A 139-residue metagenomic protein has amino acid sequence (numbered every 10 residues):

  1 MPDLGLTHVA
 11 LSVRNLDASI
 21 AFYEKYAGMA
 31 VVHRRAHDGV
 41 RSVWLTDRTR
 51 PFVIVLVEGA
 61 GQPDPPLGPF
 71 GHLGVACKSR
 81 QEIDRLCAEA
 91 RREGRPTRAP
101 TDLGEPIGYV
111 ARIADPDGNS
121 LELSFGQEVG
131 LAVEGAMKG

Functional and structural regions predicted by a protein language model:
M1-A18, H72-V75, Q127-G139: N-terminal beta-strand motif that seeds the catalytic metal site of vicinal oxygen chelate
P2, C87-G139: Vicinal oxygen chelate
G5-R14, V43-R48, P63-E89, Y109-A114 (+1 more regions): Vicinal oxygen chelate
S12-V53: Core segments of cupin and vicinal oxygen chelate
I20-A21, I54, D84, L121: Alpha-helical elements of the RecA-like P-loop NTPase motor core of helicases
R35-H37, G61, D102-L103: Short polar/acidic secondary-structure junctions
V57-P63: Short beta-strand/turn micro-motifs at beta-sheet edges
